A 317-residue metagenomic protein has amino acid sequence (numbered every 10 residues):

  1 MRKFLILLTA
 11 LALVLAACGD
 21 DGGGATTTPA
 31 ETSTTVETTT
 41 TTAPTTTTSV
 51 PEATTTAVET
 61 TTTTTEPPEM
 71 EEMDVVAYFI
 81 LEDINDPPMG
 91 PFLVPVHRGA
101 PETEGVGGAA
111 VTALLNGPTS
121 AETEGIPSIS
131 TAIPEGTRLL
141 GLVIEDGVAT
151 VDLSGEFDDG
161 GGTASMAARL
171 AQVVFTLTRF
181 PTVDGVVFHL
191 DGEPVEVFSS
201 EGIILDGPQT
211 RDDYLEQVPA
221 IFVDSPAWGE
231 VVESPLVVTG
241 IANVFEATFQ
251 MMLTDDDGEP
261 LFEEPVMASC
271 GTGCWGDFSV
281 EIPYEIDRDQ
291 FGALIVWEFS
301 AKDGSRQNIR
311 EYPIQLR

Functional and structural regions predicted by a protein language model:
R2-L8: Sec-dependent signal peptide recognition, specifically the positively charged N-region followed immediately by
L5, C18-T42, T47-R317: Bimodal "functional hotspot" detector
